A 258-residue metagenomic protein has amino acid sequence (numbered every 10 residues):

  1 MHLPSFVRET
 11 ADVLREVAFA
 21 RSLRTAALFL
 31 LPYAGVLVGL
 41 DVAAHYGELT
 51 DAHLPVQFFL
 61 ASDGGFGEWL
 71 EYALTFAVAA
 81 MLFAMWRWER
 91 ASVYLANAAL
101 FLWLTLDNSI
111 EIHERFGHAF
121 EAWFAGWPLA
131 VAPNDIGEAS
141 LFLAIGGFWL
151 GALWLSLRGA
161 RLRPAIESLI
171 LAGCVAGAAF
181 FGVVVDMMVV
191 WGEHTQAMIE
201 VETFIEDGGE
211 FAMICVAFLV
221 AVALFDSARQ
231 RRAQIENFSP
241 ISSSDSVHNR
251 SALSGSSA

Functional and structural regions predicted by a protein language model:
A26-F29, N97-F101, L162-V190: Alpha-helical transmembrane segments of multi-pass integral membrane proteins
L30-T50: Alpha-helical transmembrane segments of multi-pass membrane proteins
A43, E114-W123, D186-G209: Interfacial helix-loop-helix junctions of multi-pass membrane proteins
V56-L70, F124-S140, I199-F211: Short aromatic-rich membrane-water interface segments that cap or initiate transmembrane helices in multi-pass membrane
E68-F83, L141-A152, G209-S227: Hydrophobic cores of alpha-helical transmembrane segments in multi-pass inner/ER membrane proteins, independent
A84-V93, L157-L169: Membrane-interface helix-boundary motifs at transmembrane edges
L106-L153: Membrane-proximal helix-loop-helix units in multi-pass membrane proteins
R229-L253: Short, highly charged, low-complexity non-transmembrane loops/tails of multi-pass membrane proteins
